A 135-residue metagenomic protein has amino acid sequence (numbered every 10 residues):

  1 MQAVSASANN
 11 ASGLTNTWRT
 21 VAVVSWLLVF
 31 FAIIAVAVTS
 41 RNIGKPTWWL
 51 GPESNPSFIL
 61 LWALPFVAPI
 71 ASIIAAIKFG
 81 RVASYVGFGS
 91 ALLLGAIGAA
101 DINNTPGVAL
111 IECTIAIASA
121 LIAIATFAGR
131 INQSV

Functional and structural regions predicted by a protein language model:
M1-T17: Short, Lys/Arg-rich, polar N-terminal cytosolic tail immediately upstream of the first transmembrane signal-anchor
S12-T15, I74-R81, V135: Membrane-interface helix-boundary motifs at transmembrane edges
L14-L27, S119-V135: Membrane-water interface at the C-terminal end of transmembrane alpha helices
V21-V67: Hydrophobic transmembrane helix segments
V29-I34, A68-I74, A116-T126: Hydrophobic core of alpha-helical transmembrane segments in multi-pass integral membrane proteins
E53-V67, I97-A100, A109-A120: Alpha-helical transmembrane segments of polytopic membrane proteins
A68-A96: Loop-to-transmembrane helix junctions at the membrane interface
V86-T114, I131: Membrane-helix boundary connector in multi-pass membrane proteins
